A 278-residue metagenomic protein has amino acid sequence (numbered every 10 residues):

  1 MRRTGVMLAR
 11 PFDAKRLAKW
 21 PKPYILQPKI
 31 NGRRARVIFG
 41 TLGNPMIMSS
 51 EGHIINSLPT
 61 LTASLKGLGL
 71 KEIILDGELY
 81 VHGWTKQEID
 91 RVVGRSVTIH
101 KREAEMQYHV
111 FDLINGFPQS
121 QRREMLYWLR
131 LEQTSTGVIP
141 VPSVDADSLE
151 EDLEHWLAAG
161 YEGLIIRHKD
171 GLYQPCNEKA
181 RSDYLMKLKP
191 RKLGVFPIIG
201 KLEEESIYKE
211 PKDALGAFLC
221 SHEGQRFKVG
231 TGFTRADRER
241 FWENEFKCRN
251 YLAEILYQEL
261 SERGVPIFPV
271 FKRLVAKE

Functional and structural regions predicted by a protein language model:
M1-P21, I25: Conserved, charged/glycine-enriched, solvent-exposed linker/hinge segments that sit just outside catalytic
R16-T136, K277-E278: Covalent nucleotidyltransferase
L17-W20, Q27-N31, A158, P190-K192 (+1 more regions): A short catalytic or substrate-binding loop motif that flags glycine-/basic-rich loops and adjacent residues that bind
P28, K71-H82, H168, G200 (+1 more regions): Flexible glycine-rich surface loops and low-complexity tracts that mediate binding to linear polymers
N44, S206-L219: Short aromatic-glycine-enriched beta-strand elements
I89-E103, Q107-Y108, N115, R226-K228 (+1 more regions): Intrinsically disordered, low-complexity regulatory tails
P140-V195, E203: Amphipathic alpha-helical
A217-H222, K228-G230: Short, acidic/hydrophobic/Gly-rich beta-strand patch recurrent on exposed beta strands that often constitutes part
